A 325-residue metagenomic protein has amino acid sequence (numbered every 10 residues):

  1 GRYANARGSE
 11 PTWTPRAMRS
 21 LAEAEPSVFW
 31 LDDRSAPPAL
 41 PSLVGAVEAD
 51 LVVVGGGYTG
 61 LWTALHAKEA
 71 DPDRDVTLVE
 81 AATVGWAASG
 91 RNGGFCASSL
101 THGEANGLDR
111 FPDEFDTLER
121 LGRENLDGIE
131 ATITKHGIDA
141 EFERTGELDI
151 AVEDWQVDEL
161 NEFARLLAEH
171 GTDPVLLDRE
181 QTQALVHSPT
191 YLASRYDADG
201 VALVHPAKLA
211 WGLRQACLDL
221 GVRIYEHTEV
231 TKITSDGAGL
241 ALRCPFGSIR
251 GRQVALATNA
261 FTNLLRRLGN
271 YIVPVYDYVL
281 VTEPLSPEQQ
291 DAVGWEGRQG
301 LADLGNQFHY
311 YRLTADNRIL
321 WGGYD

Functional and structural regions predicted by a protein language model:
G1-L51, E69-A70, R74-D75: Extreme N-terminal leader/targeting segments of oxidoreductases
A17-P26, L31-D33, H102-L108, A131-G212: Flavin (FAD/FMN) cofactor-binding and adjacent substrate-gating region of FAD-dependent oxidoreductase domains
G55-T59, A81: Glycine-rich Rossmann-fold phosphate-binding loop(s) that bind the pyrophosphate of adenine dinucleotide cofactors
K68-R91: Glycine-rich FAD pyrophosphate-binding loop
R91-R120: Glycine-rich active-site loop/strand segments that organize a redox cofactor
G94-C96, D127, K135-E143, V230 (+3 more regions): Active-site substrate-recognition segment that forms the wall of the catalytic cavity or substrate channel
D113, T117-A131, E162: A non-catalytic, amphipathic alpha-helix used as a structural packing/dimerization or gating element in enzyme scaffolds
D158, R165-A168, S194-R252: Helical element adjacent to the flavin cofactor pocket in flavoenzyme catalytic cores
